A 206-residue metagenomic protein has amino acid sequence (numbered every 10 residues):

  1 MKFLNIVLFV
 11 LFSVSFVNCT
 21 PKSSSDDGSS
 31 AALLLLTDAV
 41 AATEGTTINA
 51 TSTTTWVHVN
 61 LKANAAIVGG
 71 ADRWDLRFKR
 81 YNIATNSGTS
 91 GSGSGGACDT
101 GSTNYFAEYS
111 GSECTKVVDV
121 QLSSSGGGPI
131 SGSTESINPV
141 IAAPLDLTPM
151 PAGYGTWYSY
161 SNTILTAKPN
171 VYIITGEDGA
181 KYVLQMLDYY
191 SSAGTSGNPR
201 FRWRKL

Functional and structural regions predicted by a protein language model:
K2-F9: Sec-dependent signal peptide recognition, specifically the positively charged N-region followed immediately by
V10, D27-S30: Low-complexity, intrinsically disordered regions enriched in charged/polar residues
F12-S13, G91: Residue-level signal for mature regions of secreted extracellular proteins and peptides
S15-N18: C-terminal motif of bacterial Sec signal peptides marking the signal peptidase cleavage site
T20-S23: Bacterial signal peptide processing site
G28-S29, L35-L206: Surface-exposed, beta-sheet-biased, low-hydrophobicity segments with strongly acidic/polar composition
